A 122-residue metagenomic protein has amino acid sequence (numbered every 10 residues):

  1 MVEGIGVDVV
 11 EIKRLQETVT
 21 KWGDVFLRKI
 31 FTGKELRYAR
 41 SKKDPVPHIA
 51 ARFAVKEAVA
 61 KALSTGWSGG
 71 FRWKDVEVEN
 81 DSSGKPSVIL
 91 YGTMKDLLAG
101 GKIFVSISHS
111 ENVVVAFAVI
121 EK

Functional and structural regions predicted by a protein language model:
M1-K122: Core catalytic alpha/beta fold that binds nucleotide/phospho-ligands
